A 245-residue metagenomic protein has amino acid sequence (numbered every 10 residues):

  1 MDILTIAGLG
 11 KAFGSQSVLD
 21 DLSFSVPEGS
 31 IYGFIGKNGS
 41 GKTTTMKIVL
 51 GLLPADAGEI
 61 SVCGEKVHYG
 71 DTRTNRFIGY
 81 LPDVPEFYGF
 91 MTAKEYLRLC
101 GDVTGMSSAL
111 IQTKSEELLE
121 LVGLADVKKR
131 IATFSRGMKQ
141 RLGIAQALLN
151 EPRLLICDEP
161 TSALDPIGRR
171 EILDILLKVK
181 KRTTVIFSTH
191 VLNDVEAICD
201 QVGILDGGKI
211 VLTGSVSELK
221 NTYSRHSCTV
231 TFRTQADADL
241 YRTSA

Functional and structural regions predicted by a protein language model:
I3-L4, K11-D206, V211-L212: ABC transporter nucleotide-binding domains
V211-V216, A245: Short amphipathic beta-strand starts and helix->beta connectors
S217-T222: Short acidic-hydrophobic catalytic motif
S227-A245: Short, charged/small-residue-rich alpha-helical element at the C-terminal edge of ABC transporter nucleotide-binding
